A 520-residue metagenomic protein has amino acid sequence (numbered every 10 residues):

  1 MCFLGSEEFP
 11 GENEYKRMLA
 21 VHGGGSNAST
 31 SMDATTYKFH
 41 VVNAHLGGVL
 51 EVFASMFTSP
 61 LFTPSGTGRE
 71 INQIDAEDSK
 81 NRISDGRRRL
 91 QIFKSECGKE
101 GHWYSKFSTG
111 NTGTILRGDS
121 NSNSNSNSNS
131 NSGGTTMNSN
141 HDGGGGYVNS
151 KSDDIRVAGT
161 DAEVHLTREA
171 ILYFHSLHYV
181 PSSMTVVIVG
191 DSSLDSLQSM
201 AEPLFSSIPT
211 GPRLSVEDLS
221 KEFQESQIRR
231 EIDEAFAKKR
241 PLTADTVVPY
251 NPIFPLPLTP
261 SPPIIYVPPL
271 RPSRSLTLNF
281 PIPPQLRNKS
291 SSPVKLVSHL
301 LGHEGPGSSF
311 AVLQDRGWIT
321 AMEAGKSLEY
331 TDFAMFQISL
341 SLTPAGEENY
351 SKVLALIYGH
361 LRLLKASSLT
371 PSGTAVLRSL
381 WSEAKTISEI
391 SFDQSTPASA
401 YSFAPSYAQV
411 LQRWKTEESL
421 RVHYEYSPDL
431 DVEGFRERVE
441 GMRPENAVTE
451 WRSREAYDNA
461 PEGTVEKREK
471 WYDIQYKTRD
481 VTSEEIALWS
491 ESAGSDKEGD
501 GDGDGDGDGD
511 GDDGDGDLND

Functional and structural regions predicted by a protein language model:
M1-H40, G48, D85, K106-S108 (+8 more regions): M16/MPP (pitrilysin/insulinase) zinc-metallopeptidase core fold and M16-derived inactive scaffolds
G5-F9, F39-Q73, H303, T331-P397: M16/insulysin-pitrilysin zinc metalloprotease superfamily fold
R17, V21, P60-S79, S193 (+2 more regions): Acidic/histidine-enriched alpha-helical segments
R82, I92-N123, G133-G134, N138-T185 (+4 more regions): Histidine-acidic residue clusters that define the catalytic metal-binding segment of zinc metallopeptidase domains
S95, G145, S215-V312, F392-E425 (+3 more regions): His/Glu-based metal-binding/catalytic segments typifying zinc-dependent metallopeptidases
N121-G133, N138-N149, D496-N519: Asp/Glu-rich intrinsically disordered low-complexity tracts
L276-P284, K289-G373, D520: Structured mid-domain segments that build the active-site/substrate or prosthetic-cofactor binding neighborhood
